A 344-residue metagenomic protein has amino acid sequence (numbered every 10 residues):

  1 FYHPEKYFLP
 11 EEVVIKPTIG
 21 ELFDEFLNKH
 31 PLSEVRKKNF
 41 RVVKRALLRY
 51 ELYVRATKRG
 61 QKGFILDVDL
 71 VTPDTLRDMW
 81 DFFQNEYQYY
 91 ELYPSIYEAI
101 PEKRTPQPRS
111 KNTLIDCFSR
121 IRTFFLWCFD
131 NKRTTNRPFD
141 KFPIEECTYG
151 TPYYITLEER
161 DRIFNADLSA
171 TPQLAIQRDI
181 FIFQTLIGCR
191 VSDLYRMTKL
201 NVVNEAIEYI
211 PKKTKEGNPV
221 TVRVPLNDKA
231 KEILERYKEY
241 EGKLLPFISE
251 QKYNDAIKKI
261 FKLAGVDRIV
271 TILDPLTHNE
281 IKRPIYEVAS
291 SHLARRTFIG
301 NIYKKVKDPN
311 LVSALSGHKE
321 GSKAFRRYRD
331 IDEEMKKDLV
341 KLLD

Functional and structural regions predicted by a protein language model:
F1-L32: N-terminal helical hairpins
D24-V35, K44-T151, A166: N-terminal core-binding DNA-recognition domain of tyrosine recombinases/integrases
K111, L168-I182, K305: Conserved catalytic core of the tyrosine transesterase superfamily
L126-N136, Q184-A206: Short, charged phosphate-coordinating catalytic segments
S169-T171, E239-K243, K258-A314, H318: Short, basic (Lys/Arg/His-rich) helix/loop patches that form interaction surfaces in the mid-to-C-terminal regions
I187, R196-E235: Conserved tyrosine-mediated DNA breakage-rejoining catalytic core shared by Y-recombinases
R196-V202, Y303-K305, S313-E320, R327-I331: A short, basic/aromatic helix-end/turn motif that makes direct DNA contacts
K213-K215, E250-Y253, S316-K341: Catalytic-site neighborhood detector that most strongly recognizes the C-terminal catalytic loop/helix of tyrosine
